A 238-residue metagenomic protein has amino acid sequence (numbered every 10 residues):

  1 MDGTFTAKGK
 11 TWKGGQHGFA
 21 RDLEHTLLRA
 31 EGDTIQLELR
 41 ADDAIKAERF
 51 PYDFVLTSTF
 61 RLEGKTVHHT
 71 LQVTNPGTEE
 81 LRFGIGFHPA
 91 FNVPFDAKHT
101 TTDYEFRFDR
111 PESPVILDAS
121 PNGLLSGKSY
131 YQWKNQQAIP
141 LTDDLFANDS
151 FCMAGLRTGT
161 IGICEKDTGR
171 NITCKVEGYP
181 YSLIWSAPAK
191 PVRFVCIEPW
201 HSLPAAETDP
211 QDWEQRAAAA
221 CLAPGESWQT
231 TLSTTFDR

Functional and structural regions predicted by a protein language model:
A7-G9, K13, L71, A220-D237: Short Pro-Gly-centered flexible turn/kink motifs
K10, G14-G64: Extended, loop-rich substrate-binding clefts of extracytoplasmic carbohydrate-active enzymes
A41-D43, F60-G64, N75-G77, P89-V93 (+3 more regions): Beta-strand elements of well-folded, non-transmembrane domains
P51-V55, L62-H68, T78-E80, H99 (+2 more regions): Coil-to-beta-strand transition motifs
L71-G77, S186: Asparagine-centered strand-capping/turn motif at beta-strand->loop junctions
V93-E177: Active-site/ligand-binding surface loops and adjacent short beta/alpha elements that line catalytic pockets across
E165-A205: Glycine-rich active-site loops that engage anionic ligands at enzyme catalytic sites
E207-Q215: Short, structured beta-strand/loop micro-motifs enriched in basic residues and often containing a Trp
